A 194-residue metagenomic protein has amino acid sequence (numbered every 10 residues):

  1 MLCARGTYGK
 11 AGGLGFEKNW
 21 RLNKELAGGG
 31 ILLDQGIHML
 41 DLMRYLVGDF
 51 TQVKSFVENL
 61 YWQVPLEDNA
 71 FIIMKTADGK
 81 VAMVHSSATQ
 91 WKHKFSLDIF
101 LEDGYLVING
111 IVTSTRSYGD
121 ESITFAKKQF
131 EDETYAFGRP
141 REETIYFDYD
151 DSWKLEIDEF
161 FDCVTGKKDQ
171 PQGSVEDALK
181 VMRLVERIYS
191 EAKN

Functional and structural regions predicted by a protein language model:
M1, G48-S55, V81, G104 (+2 more regions): Generic structural signal for secondary-structure transition and capping sites
M1-Q63: Predominantly a Rossmann-like dinucleotide-binding segment in NAD(P)-dependent oxidoreductases
R21-L26, R141-Y146, K168: A short, mixed-charge helix-start or loop-turn motif at secondary-structure junctions
L32-G36, D150, Q172-A178: Conserved loop-to-helix N-cap of the C-terminal "lid" that shapes the substrate pocket in Rossmann-like
H38-L42, F95, E156-E159: Hydrophobic alpha-helical segments typical of transmembrane helices and their membrane-interface/capping positions
W62-E67, A77-E156, P171: NAD(P)-dinucleotide binding in Rossmann-like oxidoreductases
A77, I145, L155-N194: C-terminal helix-rich "cap/oligomerization" subdomain common to oxidoreductases
